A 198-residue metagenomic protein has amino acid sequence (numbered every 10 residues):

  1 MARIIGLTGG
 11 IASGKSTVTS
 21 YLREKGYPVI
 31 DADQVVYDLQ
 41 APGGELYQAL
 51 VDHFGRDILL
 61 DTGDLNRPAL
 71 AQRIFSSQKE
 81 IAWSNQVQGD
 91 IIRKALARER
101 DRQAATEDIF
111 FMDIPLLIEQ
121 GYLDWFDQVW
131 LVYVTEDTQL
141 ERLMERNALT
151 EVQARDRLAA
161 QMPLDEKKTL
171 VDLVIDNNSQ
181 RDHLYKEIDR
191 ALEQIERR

Functional and structural regions predicted by a protein language model:
M1-Y27, A32-Q34: Walker A (P-loop) phosphate-binding motif
I4, Y27-V29, I109, K168 (+1 more regions): Hydrophobic "anchor" residues on beta-strands that sit immediately upstream of conserved functional sites
G14, D33, S84, F111 (+3 more regions): Residue-level signal for inorganic ion chemistry
P28, Q34, Q128, D172-L173: Well-ordered beta-strand positions
Y37-D108: ATP-dependent small-molecule kinase phosphotransfer cores that center on conserved nucleotide phosphate-binding segments
Y47-V51, E136-E141, E151, R155: An amphipathic alpha-helix signature
L96, Q103, D124-W125, E145-Q194: Small-molecule kinase domains that catalyze NTP-dependent phosphoryl transfer to phosphate-bearing small molecules
A97-A105, I109-E145: ATP-dependent NMP and nucleoside kinases share a basic, alpha-helical "lid"
